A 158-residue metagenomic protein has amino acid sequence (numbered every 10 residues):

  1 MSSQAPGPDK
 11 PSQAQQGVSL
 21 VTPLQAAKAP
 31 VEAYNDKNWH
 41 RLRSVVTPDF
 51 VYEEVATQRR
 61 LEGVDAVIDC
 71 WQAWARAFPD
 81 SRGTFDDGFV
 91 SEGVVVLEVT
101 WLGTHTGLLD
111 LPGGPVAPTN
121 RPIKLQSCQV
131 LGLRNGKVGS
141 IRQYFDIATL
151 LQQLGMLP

Functional and structural regions predicted by a protein language model:
S2-P158: C-terminal and inter-domain tail/linker signature
